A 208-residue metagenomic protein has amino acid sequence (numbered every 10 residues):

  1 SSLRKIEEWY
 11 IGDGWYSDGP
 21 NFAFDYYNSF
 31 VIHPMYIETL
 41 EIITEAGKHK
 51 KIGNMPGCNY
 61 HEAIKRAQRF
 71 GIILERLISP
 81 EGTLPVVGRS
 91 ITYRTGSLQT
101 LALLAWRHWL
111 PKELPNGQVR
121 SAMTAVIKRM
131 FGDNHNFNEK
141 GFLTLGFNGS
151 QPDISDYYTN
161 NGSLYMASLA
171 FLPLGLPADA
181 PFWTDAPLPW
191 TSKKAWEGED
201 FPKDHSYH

Functional and structural regions predicted by a protein language model:
S1-H49, G53-Y60: Loop-centered beta-sheet repeat module
S1-S17, E62-T83, S121-N138, T191-K193: Long, well-ordered core segments of solenoidal/helical folds
Y16-N21, E81-R89, G149-D156: Acidic, serine/threonine- and proline-rich low-complexity regulatory regions
F22-Y26, C58, E62, R89-T92 (+1 more regions): Alpha-helix capping and helix-loop boundary segments enriched in small/acidic/polar residues
D25-E41, S90-W106, G162-F171: Well-ordered alpha-helical segments within folded domains of soluble proteins
M35, E41, A46-K50, R66 (+1 more regions): A broadly tuned "polar low-complexity/structure-edge" signature
E41-N116: Long, well-ordered mid-to-C-terminal structural blocks that present hydrophobic/aromatic surfaces
T100-H208: Terminal, non-catalytic domain-edge segments
